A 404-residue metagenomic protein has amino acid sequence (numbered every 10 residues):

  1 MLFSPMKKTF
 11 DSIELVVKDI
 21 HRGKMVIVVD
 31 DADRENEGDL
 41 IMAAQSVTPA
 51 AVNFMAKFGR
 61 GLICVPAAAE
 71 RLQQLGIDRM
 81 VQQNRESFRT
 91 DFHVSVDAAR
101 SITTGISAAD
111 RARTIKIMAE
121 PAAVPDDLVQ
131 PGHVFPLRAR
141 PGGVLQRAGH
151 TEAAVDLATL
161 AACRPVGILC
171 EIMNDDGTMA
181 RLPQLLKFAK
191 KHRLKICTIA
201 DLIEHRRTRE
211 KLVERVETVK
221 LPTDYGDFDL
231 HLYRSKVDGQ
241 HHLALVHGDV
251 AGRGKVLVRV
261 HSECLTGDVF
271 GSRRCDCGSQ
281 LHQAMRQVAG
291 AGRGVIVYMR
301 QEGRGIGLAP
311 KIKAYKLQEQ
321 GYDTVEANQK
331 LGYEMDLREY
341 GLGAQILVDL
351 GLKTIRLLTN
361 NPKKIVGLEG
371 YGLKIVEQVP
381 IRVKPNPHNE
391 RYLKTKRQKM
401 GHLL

Functional and structural regions predicted by a protein language model:
L2-L404: Catalytic domains of riboflavin
